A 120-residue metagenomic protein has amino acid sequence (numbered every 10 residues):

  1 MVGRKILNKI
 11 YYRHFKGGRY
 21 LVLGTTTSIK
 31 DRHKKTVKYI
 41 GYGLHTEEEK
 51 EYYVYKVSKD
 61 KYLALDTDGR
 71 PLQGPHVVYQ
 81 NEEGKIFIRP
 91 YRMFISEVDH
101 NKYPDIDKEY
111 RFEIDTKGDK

Functional and structural regions predicted by a protein language model:
M1-K120: Mixed-charge, low-complexity intrinsically disordered regions
